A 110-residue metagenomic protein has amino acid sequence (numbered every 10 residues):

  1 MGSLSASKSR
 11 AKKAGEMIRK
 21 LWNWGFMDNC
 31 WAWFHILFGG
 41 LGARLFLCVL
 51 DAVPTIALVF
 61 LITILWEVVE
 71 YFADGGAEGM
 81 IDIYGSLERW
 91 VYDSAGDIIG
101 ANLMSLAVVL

Functional and structural regions predicted by a protein language model:
M1-L110: Bulky hydrophobic segments
